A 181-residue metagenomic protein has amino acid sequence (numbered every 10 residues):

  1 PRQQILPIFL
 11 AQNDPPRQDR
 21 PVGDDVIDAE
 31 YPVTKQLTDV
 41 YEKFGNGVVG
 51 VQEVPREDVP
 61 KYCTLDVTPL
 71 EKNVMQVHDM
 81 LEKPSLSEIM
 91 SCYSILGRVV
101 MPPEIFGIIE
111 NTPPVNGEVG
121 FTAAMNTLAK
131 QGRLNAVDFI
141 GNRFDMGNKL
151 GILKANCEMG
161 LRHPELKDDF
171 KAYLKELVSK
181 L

Functional and structural regions predicted by a protein language model:
P1-T64, I109-E110: Conserved beta-loop-beta/alpha segment of the NTase-like Rossmann-fold superfamily that binds/positions NTPs
D39-V40, T127, E176: Alpha-helical scaffold elements within enzyme catalytic domains, especially in hydrolases
P69-A172: Catalytic-core segments of class I nucleotidyltransferases/pyrophosphorylases that form NMP-activated intermediates
F170-Y173, L177-L181: Intrinsic disorder at enzyme termini
